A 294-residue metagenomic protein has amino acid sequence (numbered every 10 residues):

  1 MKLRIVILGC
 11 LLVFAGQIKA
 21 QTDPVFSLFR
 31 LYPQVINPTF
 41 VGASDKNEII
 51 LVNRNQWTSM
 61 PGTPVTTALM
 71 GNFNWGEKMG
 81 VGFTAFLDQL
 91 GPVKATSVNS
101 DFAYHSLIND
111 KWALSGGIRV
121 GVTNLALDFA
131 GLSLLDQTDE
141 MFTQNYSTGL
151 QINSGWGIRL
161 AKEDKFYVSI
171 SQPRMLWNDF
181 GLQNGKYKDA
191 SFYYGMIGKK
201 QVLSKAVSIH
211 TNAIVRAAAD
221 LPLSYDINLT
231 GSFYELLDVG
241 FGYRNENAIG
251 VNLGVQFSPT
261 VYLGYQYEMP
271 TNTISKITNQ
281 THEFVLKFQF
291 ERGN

Functional and structural regions predicted by a protein language model:
K2-I5, T22-P24: Short, basic/polar N-terminal leader/transit segment immediately after the initiator methionine
L3-F14: Sec-dependent N-terminal signal peptides
F14-A15, Y265: Short intrinsically disordered, low-complexity coil segments enriched in acidic
G16-A20: Sec/Tat signal peptide C-region and signal peptidase I cleavage site
Q21-N294: Subset of outer-membrane beta-barrel
